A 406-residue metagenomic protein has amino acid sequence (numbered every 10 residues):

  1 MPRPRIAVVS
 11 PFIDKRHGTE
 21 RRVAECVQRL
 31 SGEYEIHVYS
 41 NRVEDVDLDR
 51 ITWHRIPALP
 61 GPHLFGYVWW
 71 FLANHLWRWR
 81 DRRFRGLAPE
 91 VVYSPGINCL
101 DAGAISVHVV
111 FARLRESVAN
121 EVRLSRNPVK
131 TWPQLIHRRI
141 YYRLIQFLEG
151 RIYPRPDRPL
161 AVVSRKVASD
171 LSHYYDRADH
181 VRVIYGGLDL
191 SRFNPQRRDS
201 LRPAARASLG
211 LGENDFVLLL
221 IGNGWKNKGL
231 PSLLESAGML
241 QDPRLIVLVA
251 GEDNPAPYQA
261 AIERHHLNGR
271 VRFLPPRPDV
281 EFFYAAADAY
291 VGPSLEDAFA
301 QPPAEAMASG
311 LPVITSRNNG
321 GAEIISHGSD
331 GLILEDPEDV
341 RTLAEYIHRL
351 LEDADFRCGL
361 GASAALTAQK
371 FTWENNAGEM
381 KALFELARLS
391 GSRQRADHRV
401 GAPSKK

Functional and structural regions predicted by a protein language model:
E20-E25, F216-M239, E379: A conserved mid-protein helix/loop that constitutes part of the nucleotide-sugar donor-binding site
K130-V163: Membrane-proximal helix-turn-helix segments that form the acceptor-binding/catalytic region of lipid-linked
A204-A207, F356-K370, E379-A382: A short, well-ordered alpha-helix in the C-terminal region of glycosyltransferases
Y258-R277: Nucleotide-activated donor-binding/catalytic signature segment of Leloir-type glycosyltransferases, i.e., the conserved
P276-R277, F283-A287: Short alpha-helical donor nucleotide-sugar binding micro-motif in glycosyltransferases
L295: Aromatic "clamp/platform" in nucleotide-sugar-dependent glycosyltransferases that forms part of the donor/acceptor
P312-S316, I325: Short hydrophobic beta-strand element within catalytic cores of glycosyltransferases and related nucleotide-activated
A322-H348, D355-F356: Change "using UDP/GDP/dTDP sugars" to "using nucleotide sugars
